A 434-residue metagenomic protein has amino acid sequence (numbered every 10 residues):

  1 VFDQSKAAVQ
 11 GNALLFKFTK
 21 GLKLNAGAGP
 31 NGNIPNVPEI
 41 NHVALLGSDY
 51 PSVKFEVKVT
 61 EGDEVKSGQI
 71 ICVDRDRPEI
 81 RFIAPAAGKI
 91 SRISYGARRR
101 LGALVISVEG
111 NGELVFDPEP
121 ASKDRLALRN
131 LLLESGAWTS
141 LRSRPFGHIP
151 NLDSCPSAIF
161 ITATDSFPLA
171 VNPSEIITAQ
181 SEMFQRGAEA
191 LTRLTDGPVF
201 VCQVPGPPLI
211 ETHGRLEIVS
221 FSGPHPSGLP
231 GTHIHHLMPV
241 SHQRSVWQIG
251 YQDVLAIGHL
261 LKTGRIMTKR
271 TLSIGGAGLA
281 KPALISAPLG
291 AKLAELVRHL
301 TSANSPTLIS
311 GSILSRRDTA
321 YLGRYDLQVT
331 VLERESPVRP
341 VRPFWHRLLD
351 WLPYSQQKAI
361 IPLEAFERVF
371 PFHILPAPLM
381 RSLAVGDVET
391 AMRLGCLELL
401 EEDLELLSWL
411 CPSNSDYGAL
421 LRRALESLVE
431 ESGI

Functional and structural regions predicted by a protein language model:
V1-K58, F221: N-terminal, Lys/Arg-enriched amphipathic/low-complexity engagement segments that precede the first folded domain
V53, V59, D76-E79, K281: Short, solvent-exposed loop/turn positions at domain surfaces that link secondary-structure elements or cap domain
V59-V73, R92: Short, well-structured beta-strand-loop connectors
E79-A87: Short coil-to-beta-strand transition motifs
I80, S94-I434: Buried, small/hydrophobic-residue-enriched core segments of structured protein domains
A87-I90, R100: Short beta-strand/helix segments in adaptor/scaffold domains that form protein-protein interfaces within large
